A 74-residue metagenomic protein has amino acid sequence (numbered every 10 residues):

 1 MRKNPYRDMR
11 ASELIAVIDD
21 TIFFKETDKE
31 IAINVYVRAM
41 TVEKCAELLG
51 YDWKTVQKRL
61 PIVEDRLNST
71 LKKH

Functional and structural regions predicted by a protein language model:
R7-T21: Short, Lys/Arg-enriched N-terminal segment that forms or immediately precedes the first helix of a structured domain
T21-D28: Short helix-coil-helix linker/hinge
E30-A32: Short alpha-helical "packing" element that flanks the helix-turn-helix/winged-helix DNA-binding module
V35-V37: Short amphipathic helical patch at the helix-1/turn junction of helix-turn-helix
K44-L49: Short alpha-helical "recognition helix" segments of helix-turn-helix
K54: Key DNA-contact positions within bacterial/archaeal DNA-binding proteins
I62-K72: C-terminal flanking helix
